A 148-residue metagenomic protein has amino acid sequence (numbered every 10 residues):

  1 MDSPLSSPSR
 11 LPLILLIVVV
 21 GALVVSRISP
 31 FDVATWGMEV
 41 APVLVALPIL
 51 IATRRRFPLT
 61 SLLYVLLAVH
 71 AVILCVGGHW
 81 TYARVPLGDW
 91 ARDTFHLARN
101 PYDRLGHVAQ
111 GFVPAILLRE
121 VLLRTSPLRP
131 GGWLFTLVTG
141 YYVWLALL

Functional and structural regions predicted by a protein language model:
D2-I17: N-terminal membrane topogenic signal
V25-G37, P48-F57: Short, hydrophobic transmembrane alpha-helix segments
T35-M38, Y142-L148: Acidic (Asp/Glu-rich) catalytic motifs at the cytosolic membrane interface
T35-P42, A98-L118: Membrane-interface loop-to-helix entry segments
V45-R54, A109-T125: Membrane-interfacial alpha-helical segments at the cytosolic side of multi-pass membrane proteins
V69-R84, W144-L148: C-terminal TM-helix exit segments that contain a strictly Trp-centered aromatic cap at the helix terminus
D89-G106, W133-V138: Active-site-proximal inter-transmembrane loops
S126-V143: Internal alpha-helical transmembrane segments of multi-pass membrane proteins
